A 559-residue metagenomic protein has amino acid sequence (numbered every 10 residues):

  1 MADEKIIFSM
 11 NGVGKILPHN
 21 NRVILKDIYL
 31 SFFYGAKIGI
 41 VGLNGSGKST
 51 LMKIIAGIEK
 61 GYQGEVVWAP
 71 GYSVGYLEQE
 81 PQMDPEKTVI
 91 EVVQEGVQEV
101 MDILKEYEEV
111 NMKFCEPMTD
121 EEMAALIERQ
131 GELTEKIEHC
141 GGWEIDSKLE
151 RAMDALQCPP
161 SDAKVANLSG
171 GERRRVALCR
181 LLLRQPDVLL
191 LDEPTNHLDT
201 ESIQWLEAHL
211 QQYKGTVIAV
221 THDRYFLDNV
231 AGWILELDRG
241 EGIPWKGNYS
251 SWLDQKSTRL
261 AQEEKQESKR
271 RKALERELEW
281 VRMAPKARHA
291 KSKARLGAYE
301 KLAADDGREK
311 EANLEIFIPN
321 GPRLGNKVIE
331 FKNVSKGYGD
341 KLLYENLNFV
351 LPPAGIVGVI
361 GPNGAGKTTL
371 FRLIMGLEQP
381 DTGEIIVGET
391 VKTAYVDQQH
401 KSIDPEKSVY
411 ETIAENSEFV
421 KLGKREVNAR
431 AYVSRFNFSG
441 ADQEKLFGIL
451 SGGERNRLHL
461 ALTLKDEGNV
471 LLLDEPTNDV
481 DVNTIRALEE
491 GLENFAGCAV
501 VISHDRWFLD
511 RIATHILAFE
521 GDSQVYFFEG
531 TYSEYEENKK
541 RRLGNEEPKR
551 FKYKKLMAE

Functional and structural regions predicted by a protein language model:
M1-S268, A312, N320-E559: ABC ATP-binding cassette signature C-motif
T134, A284-A287, A294, E315-G321: Alpha-helical segments in transporter systems
Q255-R288, S292-A298, L302-E309: Intracellular alpha-helical coupling/juxtamembrane segments of multi-pass membrane proteins
